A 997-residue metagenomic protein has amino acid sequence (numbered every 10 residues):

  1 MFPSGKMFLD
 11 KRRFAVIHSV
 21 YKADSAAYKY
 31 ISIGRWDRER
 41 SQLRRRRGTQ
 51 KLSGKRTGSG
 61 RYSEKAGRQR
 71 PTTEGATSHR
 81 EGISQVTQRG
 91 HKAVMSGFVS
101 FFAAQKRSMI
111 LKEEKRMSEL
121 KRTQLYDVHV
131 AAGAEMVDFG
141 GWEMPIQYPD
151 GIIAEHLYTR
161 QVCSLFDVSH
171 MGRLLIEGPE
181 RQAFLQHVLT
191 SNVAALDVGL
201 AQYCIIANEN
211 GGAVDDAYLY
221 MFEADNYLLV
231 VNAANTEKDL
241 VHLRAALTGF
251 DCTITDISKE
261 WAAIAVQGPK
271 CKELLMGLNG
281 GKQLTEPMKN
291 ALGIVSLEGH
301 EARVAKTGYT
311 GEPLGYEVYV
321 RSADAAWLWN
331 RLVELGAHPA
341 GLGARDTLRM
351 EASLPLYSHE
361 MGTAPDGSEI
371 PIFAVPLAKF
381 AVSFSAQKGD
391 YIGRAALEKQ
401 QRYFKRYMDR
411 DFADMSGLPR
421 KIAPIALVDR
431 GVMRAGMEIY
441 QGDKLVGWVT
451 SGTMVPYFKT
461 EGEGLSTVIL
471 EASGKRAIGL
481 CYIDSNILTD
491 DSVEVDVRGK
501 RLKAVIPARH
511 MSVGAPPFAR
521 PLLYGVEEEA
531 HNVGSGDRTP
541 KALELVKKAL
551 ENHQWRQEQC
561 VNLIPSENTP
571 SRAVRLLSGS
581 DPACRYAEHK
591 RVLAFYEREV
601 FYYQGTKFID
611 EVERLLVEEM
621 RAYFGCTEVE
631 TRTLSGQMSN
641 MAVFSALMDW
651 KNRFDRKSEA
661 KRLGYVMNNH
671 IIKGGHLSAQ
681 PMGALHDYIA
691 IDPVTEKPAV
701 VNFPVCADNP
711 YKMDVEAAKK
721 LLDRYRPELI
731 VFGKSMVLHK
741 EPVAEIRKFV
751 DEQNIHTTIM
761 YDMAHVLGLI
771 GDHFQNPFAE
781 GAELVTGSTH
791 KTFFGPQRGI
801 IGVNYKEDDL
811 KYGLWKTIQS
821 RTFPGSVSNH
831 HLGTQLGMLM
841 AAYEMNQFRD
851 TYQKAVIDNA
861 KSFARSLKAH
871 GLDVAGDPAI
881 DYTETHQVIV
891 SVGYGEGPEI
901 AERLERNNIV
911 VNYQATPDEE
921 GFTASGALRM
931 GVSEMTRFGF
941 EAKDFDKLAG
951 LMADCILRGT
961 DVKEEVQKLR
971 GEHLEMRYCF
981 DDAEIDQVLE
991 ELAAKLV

Functional and structural regions predicted by a protein language model:
M1, E527-H531, E618, F922-V997: PLP-dependent enzyme catalytic core of the Aspartate aminotransferase-like
F2-K6, D37, S41, G67 (+1 more regions): N-terminal amphipathic/hydrophobic targeting modules at extreme N-termini, encompassing cleavable Sec/SRP-type signal
F101, R116-A207, G212, G343: Acidic, proline/glycine-enriched N-terminal capping motif
I110-Q147, G525-L615, Y978-V997: N-terminal glycine-rich, Lys/His-bearing helix-loop that initiates the first secondary-structure elements of many
L120-Y126, E143, L247, D251-L418: Glycine-rich, acidic
I370-V526: Glycine-rich, small/acidic residue-mixed loop/short-helix segments
R410, D414-G417, A842, R849 (+4 more regions): Conserved small-domain helix->loop->beta segment predominantly found in fold-type I
E529-G534, F608-E611, L615-D873, V932: Conserved PLP-enzyme active-site core in the AAT-like
